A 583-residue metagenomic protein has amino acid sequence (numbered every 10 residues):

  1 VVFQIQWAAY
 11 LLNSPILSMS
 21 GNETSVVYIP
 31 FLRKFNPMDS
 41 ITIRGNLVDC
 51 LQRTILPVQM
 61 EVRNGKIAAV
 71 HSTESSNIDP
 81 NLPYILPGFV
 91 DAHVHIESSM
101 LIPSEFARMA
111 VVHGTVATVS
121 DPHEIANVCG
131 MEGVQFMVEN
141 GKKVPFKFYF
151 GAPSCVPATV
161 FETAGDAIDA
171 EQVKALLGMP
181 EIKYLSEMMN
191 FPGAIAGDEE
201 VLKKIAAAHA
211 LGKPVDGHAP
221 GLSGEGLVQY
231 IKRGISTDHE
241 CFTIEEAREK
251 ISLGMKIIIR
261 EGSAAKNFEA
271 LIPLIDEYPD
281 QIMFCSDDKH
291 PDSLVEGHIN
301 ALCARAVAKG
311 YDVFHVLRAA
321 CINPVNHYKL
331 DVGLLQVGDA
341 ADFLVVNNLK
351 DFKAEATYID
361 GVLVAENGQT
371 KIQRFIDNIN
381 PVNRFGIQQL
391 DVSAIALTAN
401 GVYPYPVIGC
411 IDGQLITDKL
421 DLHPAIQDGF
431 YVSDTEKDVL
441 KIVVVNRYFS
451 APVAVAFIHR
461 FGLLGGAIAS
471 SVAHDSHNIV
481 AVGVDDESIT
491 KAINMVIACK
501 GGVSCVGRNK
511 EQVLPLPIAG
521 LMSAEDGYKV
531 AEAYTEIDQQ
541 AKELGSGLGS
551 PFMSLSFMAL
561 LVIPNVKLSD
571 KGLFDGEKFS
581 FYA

Functional and structural regions predicted by a protein language model:
E23-V58, V62-R63, A68-S72, V111-H113 (+2 more regions): Active-site microenvironment of metallo-dependent hydrolases
D39-R44, H71-S120: Replace "His-x-His-based motif
G88-V90, F284, V482-D485: Residue-level marker for buried hydrophobic side chains located in beta-strands that build the well-ordered beta-sheet
A107-P214, V513-P515: Divalent-metal coordination cores built from histidine and acidic residues
P122-I125, P153-S154, N190, P220-G221 (+5 more regions): Short, ordered loop/turn segments at secondary-structure junctions
A167-E187, G193-I258, S263-F284, L294-K309 (+2 more regions): Histidine/acidic residue-rich metal-binding segments in metalloenzymes
